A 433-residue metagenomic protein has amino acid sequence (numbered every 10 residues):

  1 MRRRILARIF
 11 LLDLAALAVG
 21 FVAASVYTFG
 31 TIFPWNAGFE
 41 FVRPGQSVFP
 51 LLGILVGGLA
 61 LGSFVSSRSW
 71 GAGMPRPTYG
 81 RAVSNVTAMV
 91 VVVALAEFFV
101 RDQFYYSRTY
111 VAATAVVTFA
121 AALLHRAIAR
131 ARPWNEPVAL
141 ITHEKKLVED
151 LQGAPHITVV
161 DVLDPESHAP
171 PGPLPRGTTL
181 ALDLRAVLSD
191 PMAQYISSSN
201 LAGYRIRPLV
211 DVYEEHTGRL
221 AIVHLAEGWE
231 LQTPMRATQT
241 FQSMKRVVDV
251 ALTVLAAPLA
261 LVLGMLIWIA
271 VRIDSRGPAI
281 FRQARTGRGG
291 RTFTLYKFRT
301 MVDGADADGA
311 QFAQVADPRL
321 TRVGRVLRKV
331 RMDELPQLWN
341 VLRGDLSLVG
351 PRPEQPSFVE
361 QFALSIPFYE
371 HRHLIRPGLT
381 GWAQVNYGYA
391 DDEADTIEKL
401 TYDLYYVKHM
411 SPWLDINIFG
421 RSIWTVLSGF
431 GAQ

Functional and structural regions predicted by a protein language model:
M1-A131, Q433: Signature of alpha-helical transmembrane segments in polytopic membrane proteins
M1-A16, G20, L124-L261: N-terminal hydrophobic signal-anchor/signal peptide
R3, S67-P75, Q232-S243, V315 (+2 more regions): Juxtamembrane loop-helix boundary motifs flanking transmembrane segments in multi-pass membrane proteins
A82-V86, E136-G153, P278-M301: Membrane-cytosol interface motif
Y213-E214, L220-A221, A226, I280-R322 (+1 more regions): Short, glycine-rich, amphipathic interfacial segments at transmembrane boundaries or analogous
F241-A305, N340, N417-Q433: A hydrophobic, helix-centered structural microdomain
Q314-R376, I418-S422, V426: A short, structured surface patch at a secondary-structure boundary
F368-Q433: C-terminal terminal-structure detector
